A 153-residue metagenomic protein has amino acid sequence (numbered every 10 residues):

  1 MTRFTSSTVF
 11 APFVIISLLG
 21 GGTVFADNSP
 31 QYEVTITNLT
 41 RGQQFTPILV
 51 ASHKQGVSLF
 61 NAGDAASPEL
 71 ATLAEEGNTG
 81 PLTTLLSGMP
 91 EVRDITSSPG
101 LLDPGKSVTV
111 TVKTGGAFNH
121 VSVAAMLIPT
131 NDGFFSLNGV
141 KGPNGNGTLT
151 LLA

Functional and structural regions predicted by a protein language model:
M1-A11: Bacterial N-terminal signal peptides that target proteins for export
T5-S6, I16, N28: Intrinsically disordered, low-complexity segments enriched in Ser/Pro/Gly/Ala and basic residues
A11-G21: Bacterial N-terminal signal peptides
G21-D27: Sec/Tat signal peptide C-region and signal peptidase I cleavage site
D27-Q31, L39-N144: Structured domain cores in non-transmembrane regions
P143-A153: A short "linker-to-beta-strand initiation" element
